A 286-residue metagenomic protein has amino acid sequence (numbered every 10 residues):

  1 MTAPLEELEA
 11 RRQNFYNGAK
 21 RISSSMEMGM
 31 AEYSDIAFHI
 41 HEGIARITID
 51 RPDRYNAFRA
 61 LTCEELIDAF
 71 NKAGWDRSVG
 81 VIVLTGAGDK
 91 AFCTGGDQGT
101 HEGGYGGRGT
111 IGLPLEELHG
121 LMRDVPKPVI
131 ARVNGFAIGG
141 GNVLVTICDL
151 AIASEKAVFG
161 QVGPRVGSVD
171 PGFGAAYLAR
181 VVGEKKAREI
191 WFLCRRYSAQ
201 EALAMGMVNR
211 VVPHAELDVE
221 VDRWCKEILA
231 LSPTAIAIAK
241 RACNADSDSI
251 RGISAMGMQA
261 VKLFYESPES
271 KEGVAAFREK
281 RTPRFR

Functional and structural regions predicted by a protein language model:
F15-Y16, R21-T85, G120: Conserved CoA-thioester-binding segment of acyl-CoA-metabolizing enzymes
P52, I152-A157, V208-M256, K262 (+2 more regions): C-terminal long alpha-helix characteristic of the crotonase
G86-D124, A137, R165-S168, D248-I250: Glycine- (often His-adjacent) and acidic-residue-rich active-site loop that binds/positions the CoA thioester
L118-D124, R132, I138-F192, M205 (+2 more regions): CoA-thioester-processing core
L150, E189, L193-R195, E201 (+3 more regions): Well-ordered beta-strand positions
